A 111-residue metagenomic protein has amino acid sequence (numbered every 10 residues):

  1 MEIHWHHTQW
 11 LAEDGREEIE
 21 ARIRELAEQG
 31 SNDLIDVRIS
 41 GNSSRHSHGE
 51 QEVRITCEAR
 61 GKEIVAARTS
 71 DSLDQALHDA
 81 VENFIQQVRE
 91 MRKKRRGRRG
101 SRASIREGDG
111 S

Functional and structural regions predicted by a protein language model:
M1-S111: N-terminal, polar/charged subdomain of small-to-medium soluble alpha/beta proteins
